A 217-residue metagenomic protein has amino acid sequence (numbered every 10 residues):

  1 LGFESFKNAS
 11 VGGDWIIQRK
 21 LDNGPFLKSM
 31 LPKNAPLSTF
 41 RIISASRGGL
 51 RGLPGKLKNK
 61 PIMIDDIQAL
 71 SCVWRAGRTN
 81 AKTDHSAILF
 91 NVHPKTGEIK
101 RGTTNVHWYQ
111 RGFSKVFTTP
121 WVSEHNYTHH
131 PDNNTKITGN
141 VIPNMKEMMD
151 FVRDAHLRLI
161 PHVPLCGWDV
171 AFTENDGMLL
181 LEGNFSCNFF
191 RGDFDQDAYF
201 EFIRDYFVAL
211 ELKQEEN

Functional and structural regions predicted by a protein language model:
L1-F3, N23, T39, R51-G55 (+2 more regions): Short amphipathic alpha-helical surface micro-motifs
L1-R47: Active-site nucleotide/adenylate-binding loops and adjacent lid/helix of ATP-dependent enzymes
S5-I16, A45-P54, K60-I67, L157-H162 (+1 more regions): Secondary-structure boundary elements
R19-L21, S44-S46, A76, D169-E174 (+1 more regions): Short, flexible loop/turn elements at secondary-structure junctions
K28-M30, A81-H85, E182, R191-D195: Short conserved micro-motifs at the rims of enzyme active sites and ligand-binding pockets
M30-D150: ATP-dependent carboxylate/phosphate-activation module, predominantly the ATP-grasp catalytic core and closely related
W121-L165, F172-N217: C-terminal active-site "lid" helix and adjoining low-complexity regulatory extension at the edge of ATP-using catalytic
